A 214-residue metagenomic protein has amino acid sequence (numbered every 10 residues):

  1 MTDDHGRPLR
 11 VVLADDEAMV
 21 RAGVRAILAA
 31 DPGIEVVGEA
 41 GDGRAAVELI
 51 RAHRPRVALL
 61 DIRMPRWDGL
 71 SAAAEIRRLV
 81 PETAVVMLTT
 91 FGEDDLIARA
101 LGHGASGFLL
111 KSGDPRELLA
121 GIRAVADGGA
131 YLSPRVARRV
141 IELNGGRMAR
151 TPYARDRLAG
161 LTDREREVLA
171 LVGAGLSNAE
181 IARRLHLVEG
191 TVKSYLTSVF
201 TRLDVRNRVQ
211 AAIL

Functional and structural regions predicted by a protein language model:
D15, D61, T89: Active-site residues of response regulator receiver
V20, P65: The feature encodes the CheY-like receiver
D42-A45, R66-S71: Acidic catalytic/metal-coordinating carboxylates
E48, L70-E82: Short amphipathic alpha-helix used as the core "switch/output" element in two-component signaling
H53-L59: Active-site beta3 strand of CheY-like receiver
L96-G102, S106-G107, S112-D163, E167 (+1 more regions): Short, flexible helix-to-coil linker/hinge segments that flank and couple to helix-turn-helix
P152-T191: Helix-turn-helix DNA-binding segment
G175-Q210, L214: Recognition helix of helix-turn-helix DNA-binding domains
